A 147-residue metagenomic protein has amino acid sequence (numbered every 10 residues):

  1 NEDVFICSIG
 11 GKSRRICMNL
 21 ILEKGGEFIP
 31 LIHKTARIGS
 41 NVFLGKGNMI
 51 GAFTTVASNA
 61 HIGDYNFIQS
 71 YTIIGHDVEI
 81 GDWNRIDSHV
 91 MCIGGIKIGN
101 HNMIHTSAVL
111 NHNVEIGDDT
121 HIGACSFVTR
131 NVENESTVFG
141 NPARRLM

Functional and structural regions predicted by a protein language model:
N1-R37: Phosphate-bearing ligand-interacting subdomains that bind or position ATP/ADP/UDP/GDP/NAD(P) or nucleotide-linked
E23, L146-M147: Short, Lys/Arg-enriched, disordered terminal segments
P30-L146: Structural signal for interior beta-strand "rungs" in well-ordered beta-sheet cores of soluble enzyme domains
